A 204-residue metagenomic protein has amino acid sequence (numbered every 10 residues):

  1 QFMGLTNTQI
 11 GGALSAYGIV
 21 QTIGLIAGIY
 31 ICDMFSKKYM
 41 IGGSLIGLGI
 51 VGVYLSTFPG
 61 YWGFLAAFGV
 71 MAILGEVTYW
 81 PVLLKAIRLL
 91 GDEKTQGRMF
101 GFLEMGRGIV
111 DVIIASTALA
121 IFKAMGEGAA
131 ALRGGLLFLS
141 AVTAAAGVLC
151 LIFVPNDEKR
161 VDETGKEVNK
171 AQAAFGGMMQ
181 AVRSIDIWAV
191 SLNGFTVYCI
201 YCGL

Functional and structural regions predicted by a protein language model:
G12-Y30: Central cavity-lining transmembrane alpha-helices of secondary-active solute carriers, predominantly the Major
K38-I41: Primarily marks hydrophobic transmembrane alpha-helices of the MFS/SLC 12-helix fold
I46-G60: C-terminal ends and interior cores of transmembrane alpha-helices in multi-pass membrane transporters/permeases
A67-G106: Cytoplasmic helix-loop-helix junction between adjacent transmembrane helices in 12-TM secondary transporters
G97-F122: Glycine-rich segments within core transmembrane alpha-helices of 12-TM secondary carriers
I114-A115, S184-L204: Extracytoplasmic gate region of multi-pass secondary transporters
S140-E163: C-terminal membrane-cytosol helix-exit motif in multi-pass small-molecule transporters
E158-V190: Juxtamembrane intracellular "pre-TM" segments in multi-pass secondary transporters
